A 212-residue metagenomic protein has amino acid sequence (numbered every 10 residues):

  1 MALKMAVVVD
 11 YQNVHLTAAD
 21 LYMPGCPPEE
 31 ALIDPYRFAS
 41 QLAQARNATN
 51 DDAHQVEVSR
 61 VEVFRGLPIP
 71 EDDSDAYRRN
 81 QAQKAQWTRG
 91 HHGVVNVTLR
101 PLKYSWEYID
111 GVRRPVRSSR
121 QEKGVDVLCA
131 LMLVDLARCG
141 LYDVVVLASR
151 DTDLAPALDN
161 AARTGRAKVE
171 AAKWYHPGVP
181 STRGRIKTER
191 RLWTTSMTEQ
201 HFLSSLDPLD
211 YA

Functional and structural regions predicted by a protein language model:
M1-S118, K168: Domain-level signal for Mg2+-assisted phosphodiester chemistry and nucleotide/NA-binding surfaces in nucleic-acid
N96-A212: Nuclease catalytic cores that cleave nucleic-acid phosphodiester bonds, predominantly acidic two-metal-ion
